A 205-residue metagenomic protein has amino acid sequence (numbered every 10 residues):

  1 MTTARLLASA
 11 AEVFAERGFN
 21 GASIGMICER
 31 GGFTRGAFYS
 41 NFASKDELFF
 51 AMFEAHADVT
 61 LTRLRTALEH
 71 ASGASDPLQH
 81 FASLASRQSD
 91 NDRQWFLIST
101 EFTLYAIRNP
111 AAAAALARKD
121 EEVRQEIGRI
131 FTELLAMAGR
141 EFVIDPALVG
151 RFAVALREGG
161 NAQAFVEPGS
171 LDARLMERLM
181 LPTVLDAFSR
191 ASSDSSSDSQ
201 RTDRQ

Functional and structural regions predicted by a protein language model:
M1-R17, G21-F33, E47: Basic, helix-initiating cap at the start of DNA-binding domains
G31-F42: Short hydrophobic/aromatic patch on the recognition helix
F42, F50-H56: Alpha-helical DNA-contacting segments of helix-turn-helix folds
F42, R87, E101-R108: Short helix-capping/turn signature of helix-turn-helix
A51, R65-Q94, P146-A153: Hydrophobic alpha-helical connector segments
L61, T66, N91-L97, P110-M137 (+1 more regions): Amphipathic alpha-helical packing segments from all-alpha helical-bundle domains
A71, T103-I107, A164-P168: Secondary-structure edge/capping motif, primarily at the C-terminal ends of alpha-helices and the immediately following
A113-A117, L134-Q205: Hydrophobic/aromatic-rich alpha-helical bundle segments in the mid-to-C-terminal region
